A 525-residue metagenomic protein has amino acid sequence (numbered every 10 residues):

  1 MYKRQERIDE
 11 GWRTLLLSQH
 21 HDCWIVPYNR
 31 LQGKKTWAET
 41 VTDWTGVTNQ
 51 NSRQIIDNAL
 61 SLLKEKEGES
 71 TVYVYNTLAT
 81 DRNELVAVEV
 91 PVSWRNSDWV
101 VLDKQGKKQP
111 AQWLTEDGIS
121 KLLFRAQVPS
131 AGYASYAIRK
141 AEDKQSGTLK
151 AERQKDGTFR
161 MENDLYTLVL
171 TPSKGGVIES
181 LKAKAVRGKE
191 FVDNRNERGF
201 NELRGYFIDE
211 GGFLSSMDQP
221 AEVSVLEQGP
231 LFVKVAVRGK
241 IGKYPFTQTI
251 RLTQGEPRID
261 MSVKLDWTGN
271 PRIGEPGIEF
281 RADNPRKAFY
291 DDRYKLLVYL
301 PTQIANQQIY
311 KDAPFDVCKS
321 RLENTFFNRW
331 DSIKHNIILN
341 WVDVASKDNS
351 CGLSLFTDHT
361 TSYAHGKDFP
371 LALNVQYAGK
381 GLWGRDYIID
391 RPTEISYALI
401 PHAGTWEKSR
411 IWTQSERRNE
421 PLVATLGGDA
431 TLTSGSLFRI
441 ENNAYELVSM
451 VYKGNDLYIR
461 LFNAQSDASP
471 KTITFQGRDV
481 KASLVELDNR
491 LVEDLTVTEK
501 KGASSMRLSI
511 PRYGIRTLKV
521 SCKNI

Functional and structural regions predicted by a protein language model:
M1-Q5: Conserved small/polar residues in nucleotide/adenosyl-binding loops
E6-C23, Y377-G381: Core structural elements
L17-T45: Short His/Asp/Glu-rich catalytic/ion-coordination signatures at enzyme active sites or charged loops
G33-V41, I55-E65: Short, surface-exposed, charge-dense and proline/glycine-enriched linear segments
D57, S61-I525: C-terminal (or distal) subdomains of carbohydrate-active enzymes
